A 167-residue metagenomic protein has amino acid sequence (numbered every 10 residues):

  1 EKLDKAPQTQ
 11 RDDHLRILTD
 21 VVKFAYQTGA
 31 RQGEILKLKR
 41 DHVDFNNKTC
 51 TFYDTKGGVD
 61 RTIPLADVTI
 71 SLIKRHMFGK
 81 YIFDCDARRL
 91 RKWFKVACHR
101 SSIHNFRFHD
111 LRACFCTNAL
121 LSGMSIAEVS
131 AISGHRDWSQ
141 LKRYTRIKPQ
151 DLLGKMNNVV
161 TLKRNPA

Functional and structural regions predicted by a protein language model:
E1-Q32, L36, K56, R112: Basic, Lys/Arg- and aromatic-enriched nucleic-acid-binding interface segment
K5, N158-A167: C-terminal secondary-structure termini that scaffold catalytic or DNA-interacting sites
A6, A66-H104, F115: Active-site/catalytic core of tyrosine-dependent DNA strand-transfer enzymes
L15-T19, R88-L90, H104-G123: Short basic/aromatic active-site micro-motif
V21, A25, C98, A119-L120: Short helix-to-turn junction characteristic of helix-turn-helix DNA-binding domains, especially the helix
E34-I35, F106-R107, C116, G123-H135: Active-site-proximal segment of tyrosine recombinases
T49, D60-P64: Well-ordered beta-strand positions in beta-sheet-rich domains
D54-G58, V68, I126, S133-N158: Catalytic-site neighborhood detector that most strongly recognizes the C-terminal catalytic loop/helix of tyrosine
